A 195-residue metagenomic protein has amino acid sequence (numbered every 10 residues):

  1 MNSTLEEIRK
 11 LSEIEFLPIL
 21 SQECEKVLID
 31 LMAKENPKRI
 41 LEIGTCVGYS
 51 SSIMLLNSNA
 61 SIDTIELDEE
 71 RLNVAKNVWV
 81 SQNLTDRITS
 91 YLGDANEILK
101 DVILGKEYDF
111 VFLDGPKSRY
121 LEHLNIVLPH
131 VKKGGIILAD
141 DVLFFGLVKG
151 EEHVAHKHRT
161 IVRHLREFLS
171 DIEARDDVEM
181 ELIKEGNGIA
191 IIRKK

Functional and structural regions predicted by a protein language model:
M1-F110, K117-L138, V142-K195: A short alpha-helical cap/connector motif
